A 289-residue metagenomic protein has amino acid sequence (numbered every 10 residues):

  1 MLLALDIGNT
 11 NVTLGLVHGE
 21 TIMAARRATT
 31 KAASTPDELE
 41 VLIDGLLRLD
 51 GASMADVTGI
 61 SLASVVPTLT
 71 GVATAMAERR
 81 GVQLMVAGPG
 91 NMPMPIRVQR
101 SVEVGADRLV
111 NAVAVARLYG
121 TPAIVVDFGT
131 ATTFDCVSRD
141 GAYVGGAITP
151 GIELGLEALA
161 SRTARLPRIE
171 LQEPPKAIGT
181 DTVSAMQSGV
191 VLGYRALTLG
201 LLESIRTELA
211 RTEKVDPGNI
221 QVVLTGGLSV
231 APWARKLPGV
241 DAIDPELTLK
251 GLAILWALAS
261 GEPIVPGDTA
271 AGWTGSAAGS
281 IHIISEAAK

Functional and structural regions predicted by a protein language model:
L2-D6, G59-S61, A123-D127, Q221-V223: Short glycine-aspartate micro-motif
L2-G45, G141-P167, E173, S184: Short glycine-rich, Thr/Ser-proximal phosphate-binding strand/loop in the N-terminal lobe of ATP-dependent enzymes
I43-T58, L201-G218: Phosphate/pyrophosphate-binding loops at sites that engage ATP/ADP/AMP, CoA/4′-phosphopantetheine, polyphosphate
M54-V65, Q83-M85, E213-G227: Short glycine-rich phosphate-binding loop at a beta-alpha junction
T74, V82-R162, V191-R206, A288: Phosphate-binding/catalytic loop of phosphoryl-transfer enzymes
G81-P93, L237-A253: Conserved phosphate-binding/catalytic loops in two-lobed NTP-binding clefts
A160-L192, I220-Q221, G226-P232: A mobile "lid/hinge" subdomain adjacent to the ATP/sugar-phosphate binding pocket shared across diverse ATP-dependent
D241-K289: Glycine-rich phosphate-binding/hydrolytic loop that grips phosphoryl groups
